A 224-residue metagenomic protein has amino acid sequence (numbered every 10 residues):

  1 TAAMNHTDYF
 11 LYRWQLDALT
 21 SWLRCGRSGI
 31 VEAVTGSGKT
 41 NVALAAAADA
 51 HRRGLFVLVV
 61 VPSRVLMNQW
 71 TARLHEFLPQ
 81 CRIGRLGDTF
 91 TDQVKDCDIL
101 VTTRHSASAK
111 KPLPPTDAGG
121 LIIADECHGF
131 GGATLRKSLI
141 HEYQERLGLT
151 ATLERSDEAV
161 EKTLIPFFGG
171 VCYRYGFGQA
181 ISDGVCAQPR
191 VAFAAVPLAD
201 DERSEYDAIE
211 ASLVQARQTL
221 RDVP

Functional and structural regions predicted by a protein language model:
T1-E32: Conserved pre-motif I regulatory segment
C25-A47: Walker A/P-loop
T40-A47, H51-E76: Conserved Walker A/P-loop ATP-binding site and its immediately adjacent core in helicase/helicase-like ATPase domains
F56, D96-I99, A118-L121, Y143-L147: Loop/turn-to-beta-strand initiation segments
H75-L113: Inter-Walker segment of RecA-like/P-loop motor cores
I99-S138: Conserved RecA-like ASCE ATPase "motif II neighborhood" in helicase/translocase motors
G129-P189: Post-DEXD/H (motif II) to motif III coupling segment of the RecA-like Helicase ATP-binding lobe
V171-P224: Conserved interdomain linker/interface between the two RecA-like ATPase lobes of SF2 helicase motors
